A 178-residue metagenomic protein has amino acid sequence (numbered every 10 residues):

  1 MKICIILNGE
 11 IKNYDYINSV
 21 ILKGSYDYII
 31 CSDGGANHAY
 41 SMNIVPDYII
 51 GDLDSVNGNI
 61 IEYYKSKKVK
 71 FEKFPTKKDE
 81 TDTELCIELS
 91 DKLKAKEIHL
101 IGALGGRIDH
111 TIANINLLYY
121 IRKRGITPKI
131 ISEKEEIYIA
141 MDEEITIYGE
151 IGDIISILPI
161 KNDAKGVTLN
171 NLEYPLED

Functional and structural regions predicted by a protein language model:
M1-Y64: N-terminal beta-strand-loop-alpha-helix module at the start of alpha/beta ligand-binding or catalytic domains
K70-K92: Short phosphate-binding loop-to-helix
K70-P75, I126-K129, I155-L158, A164: A glycine-rich helix N-cap at a beta->alpha junction
E72, I98-A103: Short glycine-rich or small-residue beta-strand-to-loop segments that form or flank ligand, phosphate, metal/Fe-S
G105, D109-Y119: Short Gly/Thr/Asp-enriched flexible loops that form oxyanion-binding sites at enzyme active sites
Y119-I147: Class I SAM-dependent methyltransferase SAM-binding "motif I" and its flanking Rossmann-like core
E135, M141-D178: Long, charged alpha-helical interface segments
